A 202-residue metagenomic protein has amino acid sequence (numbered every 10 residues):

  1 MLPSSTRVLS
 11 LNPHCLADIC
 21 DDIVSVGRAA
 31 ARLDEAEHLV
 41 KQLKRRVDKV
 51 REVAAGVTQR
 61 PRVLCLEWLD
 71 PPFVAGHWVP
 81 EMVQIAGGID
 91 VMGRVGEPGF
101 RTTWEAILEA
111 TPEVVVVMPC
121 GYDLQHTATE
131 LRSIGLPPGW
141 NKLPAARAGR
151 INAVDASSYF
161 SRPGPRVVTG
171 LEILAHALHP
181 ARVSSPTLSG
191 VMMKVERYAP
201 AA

Functional and structural regions predicted by a protein language model:
M1, V117-I134: A ligand-binding cleft/hinge motif common to bilobed small-molecule-binding domains
M1-P71, M92-R94, R101-T102, A146-A202: Extracytoplasmic substrate-binding proteins
D21, V74-H77, E105, H126-T129 (+1 more regions): Short, well-ordered secondary-structure micro-motifs
W78-G99, P119, A153: His/Asp/Glu-enriched short active-site or ligand-binding loop at hydrolase and phosphoryl-transfer sites
F100-R101, P137: Structural motif corresponding to alpha-helix initiation and N-cap regions
T103-G121: Proline-aspartate-enriched helix->loop->beta-strand connector
R132-R150: Short beta-strand->loop
